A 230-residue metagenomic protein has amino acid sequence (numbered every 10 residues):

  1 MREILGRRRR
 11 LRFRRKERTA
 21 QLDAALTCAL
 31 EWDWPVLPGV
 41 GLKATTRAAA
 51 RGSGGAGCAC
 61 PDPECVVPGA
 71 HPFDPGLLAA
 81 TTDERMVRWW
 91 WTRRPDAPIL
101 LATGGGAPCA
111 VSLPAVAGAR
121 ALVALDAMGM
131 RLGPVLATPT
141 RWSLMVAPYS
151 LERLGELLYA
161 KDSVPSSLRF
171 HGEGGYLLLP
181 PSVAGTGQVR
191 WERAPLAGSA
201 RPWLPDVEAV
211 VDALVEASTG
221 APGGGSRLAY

Functional and structural regions predicted by a protein language model:
M1-R141, M145-Y230: Conserved phosphate/metal-binding and DNA-contacting active-site motifs used in DNA phosphodiester-bond processing
